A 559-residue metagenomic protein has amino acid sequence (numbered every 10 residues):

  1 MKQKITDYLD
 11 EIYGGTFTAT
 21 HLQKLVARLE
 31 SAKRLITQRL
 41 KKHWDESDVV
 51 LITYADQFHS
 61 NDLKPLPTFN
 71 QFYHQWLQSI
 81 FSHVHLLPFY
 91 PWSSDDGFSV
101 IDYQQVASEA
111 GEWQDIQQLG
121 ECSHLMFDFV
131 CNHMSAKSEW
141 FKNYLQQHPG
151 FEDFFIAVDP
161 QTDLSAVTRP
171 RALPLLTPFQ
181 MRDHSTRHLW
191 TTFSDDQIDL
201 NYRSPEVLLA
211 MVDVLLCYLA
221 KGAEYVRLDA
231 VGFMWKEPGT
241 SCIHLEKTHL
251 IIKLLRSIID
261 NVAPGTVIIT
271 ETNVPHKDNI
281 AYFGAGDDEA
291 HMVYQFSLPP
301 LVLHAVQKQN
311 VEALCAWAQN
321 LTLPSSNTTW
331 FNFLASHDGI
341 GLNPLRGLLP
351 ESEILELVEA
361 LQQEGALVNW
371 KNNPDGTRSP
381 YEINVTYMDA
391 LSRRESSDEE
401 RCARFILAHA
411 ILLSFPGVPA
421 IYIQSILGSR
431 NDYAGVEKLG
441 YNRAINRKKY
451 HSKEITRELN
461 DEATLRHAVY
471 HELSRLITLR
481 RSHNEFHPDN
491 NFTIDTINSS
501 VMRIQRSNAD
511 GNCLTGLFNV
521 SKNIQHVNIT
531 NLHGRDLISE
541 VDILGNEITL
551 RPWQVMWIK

Functional and structural regions predicted by a protein language model:
M1-H533, N546-K559: Active-site and adjacent substrate-binding regions of carbohydrate-active enzymes
H533-D542: Short aromatic-acidic-glycine turn motif
